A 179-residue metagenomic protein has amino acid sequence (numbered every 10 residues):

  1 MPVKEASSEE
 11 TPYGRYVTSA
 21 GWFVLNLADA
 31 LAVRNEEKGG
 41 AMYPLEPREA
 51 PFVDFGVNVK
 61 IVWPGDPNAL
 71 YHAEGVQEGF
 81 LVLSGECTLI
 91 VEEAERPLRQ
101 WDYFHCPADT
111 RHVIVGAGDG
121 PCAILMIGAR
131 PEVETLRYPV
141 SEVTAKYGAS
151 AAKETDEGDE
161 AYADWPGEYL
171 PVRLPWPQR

Functional and structural regions predicted by a protein language model:
M1-D54, E142-R179: A short, N-terminal "cap"/entry segment at the start of jelly-roll beta-barrel domains of the cupin/DSBH fold
G39-L45, N58-E74, A108: Conserved short histidine dyad/triad with adjacent acidic residue
R48-F52, H72, L81, R96 (+1 more regions): Short, conserved, surface-exposed binding loops centered on an aromatic residue
D54, V59-P64, H72-I90, G128-A129: Short, conserved beta-strand element in jelly-roll/cupin
G79, E93-D109: Short acidic-glycine-tyrosine-enriched beta hairpin
T88, R99, A108-E134: Ligand-binding loop in jelly-roll beta-barrel domains
T135-V140: Short, charged, solvent-exposed linker or helix-capping segments at domain edges/interfaces that act as flexible hinges
